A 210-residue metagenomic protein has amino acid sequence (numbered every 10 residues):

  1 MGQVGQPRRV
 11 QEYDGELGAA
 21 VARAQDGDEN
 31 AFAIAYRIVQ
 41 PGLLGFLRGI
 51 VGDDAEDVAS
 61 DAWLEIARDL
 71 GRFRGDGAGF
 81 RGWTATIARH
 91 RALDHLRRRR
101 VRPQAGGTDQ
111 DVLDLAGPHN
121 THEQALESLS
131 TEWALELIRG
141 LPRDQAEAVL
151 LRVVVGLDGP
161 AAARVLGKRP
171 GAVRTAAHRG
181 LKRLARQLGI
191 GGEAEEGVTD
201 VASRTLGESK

Functional and structural regions predicted by a protein language model:
V4-P7, Q25-A33, L44-D61: Short, charged helix-capping/linker segments at alpha-helix termini
V21-G45, A134, A146: A short, charge-rich alpha-helical start-of-domain segment used by transcription regulators
Q25-D26, G49-I50, D61-F80, R98-R100: Sigma70-family region 2
D26, A116-L151, V155-V165, G207-S209: Amphipathic alpha-helical segment used for protein-protein interaction
G49, G71-G75, A85-G107, E127: Arg/Lys-rich amphipathic alpha helix in sigma70-family domain 2
D57-L64, A78-H90, T175: Structural recognition of an alpha-helix C-terminal capping motif at a helix-to-coil junction
R89, L93, Q145, V154 (+2 more regions): DNA-recognition helix of helix-turn-helix
H95-P118, A125, E193-V198: Short, basic/polar amphipathic helix motif occurring as a linker/hinge flanking DNA-binding modules in transcription
